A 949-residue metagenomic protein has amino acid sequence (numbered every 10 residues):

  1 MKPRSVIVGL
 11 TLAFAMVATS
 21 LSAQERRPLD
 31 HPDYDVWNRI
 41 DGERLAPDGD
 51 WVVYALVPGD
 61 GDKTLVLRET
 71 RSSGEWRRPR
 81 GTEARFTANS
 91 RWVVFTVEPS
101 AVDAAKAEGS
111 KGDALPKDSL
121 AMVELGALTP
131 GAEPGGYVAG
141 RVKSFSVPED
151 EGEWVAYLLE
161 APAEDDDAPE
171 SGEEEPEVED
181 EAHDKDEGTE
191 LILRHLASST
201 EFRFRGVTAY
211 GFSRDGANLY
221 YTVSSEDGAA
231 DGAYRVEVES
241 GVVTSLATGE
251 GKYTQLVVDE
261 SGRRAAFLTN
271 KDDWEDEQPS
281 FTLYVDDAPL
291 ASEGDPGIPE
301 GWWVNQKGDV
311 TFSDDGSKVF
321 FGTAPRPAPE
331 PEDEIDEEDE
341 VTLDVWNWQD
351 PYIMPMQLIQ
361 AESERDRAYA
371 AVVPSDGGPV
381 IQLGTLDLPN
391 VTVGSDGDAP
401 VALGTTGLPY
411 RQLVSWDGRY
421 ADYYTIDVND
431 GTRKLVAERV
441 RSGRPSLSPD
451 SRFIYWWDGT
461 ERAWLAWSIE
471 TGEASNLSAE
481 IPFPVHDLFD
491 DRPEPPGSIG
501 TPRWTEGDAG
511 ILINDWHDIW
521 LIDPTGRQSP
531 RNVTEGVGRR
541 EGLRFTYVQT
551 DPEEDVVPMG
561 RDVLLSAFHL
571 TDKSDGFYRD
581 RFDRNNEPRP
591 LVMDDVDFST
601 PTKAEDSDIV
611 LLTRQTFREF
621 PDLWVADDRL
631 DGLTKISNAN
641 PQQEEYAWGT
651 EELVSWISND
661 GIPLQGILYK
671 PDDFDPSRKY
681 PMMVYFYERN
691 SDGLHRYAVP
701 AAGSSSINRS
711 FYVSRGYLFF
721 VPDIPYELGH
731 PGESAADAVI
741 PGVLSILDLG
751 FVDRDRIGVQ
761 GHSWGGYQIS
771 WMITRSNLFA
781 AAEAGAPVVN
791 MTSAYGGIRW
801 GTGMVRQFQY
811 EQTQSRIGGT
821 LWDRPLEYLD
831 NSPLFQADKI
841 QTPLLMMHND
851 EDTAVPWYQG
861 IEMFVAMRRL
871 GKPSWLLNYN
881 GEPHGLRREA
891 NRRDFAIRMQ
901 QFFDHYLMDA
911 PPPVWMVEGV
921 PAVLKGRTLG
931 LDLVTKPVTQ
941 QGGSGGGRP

Functional and structural regions predicted by a protein language model:
M1-R4: N-terminal secretory signal peptides that target proteins for export/translocation
V8-A18: Bacterial N-terminal signal peptides
V8-G9, S22-P621, V625-A626, P913 (+2 more regions): Beta-propeller folds
A370, L623, W656, G666 (+4 more regions): Conserved hydrophobic/aromatic pocket- or pore-lining residues that grip, position, or stack substrates in active sites
G407, F568, Q615, Y685-R689 (+2 more regions): Glycine-rich His-Gly loop
K635-R678: N-terminal cap/lid segment of alpha/beta-hydrolase-fold proteins
K670, R678-R689: Short beta-strand element of the alpha/beta-hydrolase
Y685, H695-P949: Active-site-proximal cap/loop segments of hydrolase catalytic domains
